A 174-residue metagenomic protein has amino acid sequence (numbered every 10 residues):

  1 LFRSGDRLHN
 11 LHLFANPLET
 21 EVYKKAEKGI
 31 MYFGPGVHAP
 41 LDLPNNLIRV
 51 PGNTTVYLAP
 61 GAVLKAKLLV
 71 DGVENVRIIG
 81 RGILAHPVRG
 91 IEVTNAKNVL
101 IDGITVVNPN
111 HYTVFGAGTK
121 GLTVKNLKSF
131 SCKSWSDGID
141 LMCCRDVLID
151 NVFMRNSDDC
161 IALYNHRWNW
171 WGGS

Functional and structural regions predicted by a protein language model:
L1-S174: Extracellular/periplasmic carbohydrate-active domains that bind, remodel, or depolymerize complex polysaccharides
